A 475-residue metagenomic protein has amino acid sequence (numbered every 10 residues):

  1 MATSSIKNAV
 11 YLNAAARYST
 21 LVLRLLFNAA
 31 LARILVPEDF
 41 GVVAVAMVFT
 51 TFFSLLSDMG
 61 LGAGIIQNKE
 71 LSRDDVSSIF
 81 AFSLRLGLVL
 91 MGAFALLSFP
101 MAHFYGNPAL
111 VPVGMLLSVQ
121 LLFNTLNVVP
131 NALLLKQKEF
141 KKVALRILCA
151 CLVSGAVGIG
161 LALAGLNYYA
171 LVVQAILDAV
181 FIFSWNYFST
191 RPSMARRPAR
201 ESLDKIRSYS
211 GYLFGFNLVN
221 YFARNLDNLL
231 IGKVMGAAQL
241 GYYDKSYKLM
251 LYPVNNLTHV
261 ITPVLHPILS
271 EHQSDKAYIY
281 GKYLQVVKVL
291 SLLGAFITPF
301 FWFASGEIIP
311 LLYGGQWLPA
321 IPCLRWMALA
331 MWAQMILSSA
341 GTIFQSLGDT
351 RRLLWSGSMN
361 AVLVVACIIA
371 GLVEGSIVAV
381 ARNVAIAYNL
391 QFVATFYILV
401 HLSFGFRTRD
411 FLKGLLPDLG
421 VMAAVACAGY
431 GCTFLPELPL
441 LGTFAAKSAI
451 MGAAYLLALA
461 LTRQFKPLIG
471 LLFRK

Functional and structural regions predicted by a protein language model:
M1-A2, I6, K141, S184-N225 (+4 more regions): Interhelical loop/hinge segments that connect adjacent transmembrane helices in multipass membrane
M1-L25, A63-I66, E70-A81, L110 (+9 more regions): N-terminal membrane topogenesis motif
T3-K7, G64-R73, F123-I147, A164 (+4 more regions): Membrane-interface junctions at transmembrane-helix termini in multi-pass inner-membrane proteins
S4-L61, L86-P100, M115-S118, A150-G155 (+3 more regions): Signature of the first transmembrane helix
A9-R24, A150, L171-D178, I182 (+6 more regions): Transmembrane helical elements of multi-pass membrane transporters/channels
L56-R73, L135-K136, S246, M250-G294 (+1 more regions): Helix-loop junctions and terminal segments of transmembrane helices in multi-pass membrane transport/translocation
V111-S118, R146-R191, K205-Y209, F216 (+3 more regions): Hydrophobic alpha-helical transmembrane segments
F406, F411, C427-K475: Membrane-proximal transmembrane or re-entrant/amphipathic helices at the cytosolic face
